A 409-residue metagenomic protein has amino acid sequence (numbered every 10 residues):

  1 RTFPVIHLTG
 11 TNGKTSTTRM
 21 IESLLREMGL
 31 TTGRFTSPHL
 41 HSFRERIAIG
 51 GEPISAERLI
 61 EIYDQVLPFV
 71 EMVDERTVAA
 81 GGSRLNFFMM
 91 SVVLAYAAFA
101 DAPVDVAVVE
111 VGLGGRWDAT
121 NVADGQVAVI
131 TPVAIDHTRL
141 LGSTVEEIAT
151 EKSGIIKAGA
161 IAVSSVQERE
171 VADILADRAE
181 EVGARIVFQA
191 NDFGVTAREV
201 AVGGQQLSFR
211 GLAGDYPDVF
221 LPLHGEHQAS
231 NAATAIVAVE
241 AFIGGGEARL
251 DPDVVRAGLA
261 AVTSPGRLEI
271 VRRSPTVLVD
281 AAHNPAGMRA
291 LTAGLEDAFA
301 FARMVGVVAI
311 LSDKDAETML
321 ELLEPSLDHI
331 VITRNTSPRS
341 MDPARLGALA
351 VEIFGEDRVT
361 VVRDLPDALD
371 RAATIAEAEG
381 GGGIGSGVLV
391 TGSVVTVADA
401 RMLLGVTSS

Functional and structural regions predicted by a protein language model:
R1-E45, V127-V129, V133, E168: Walker A (P-loop) phosphate-binding motif
I21-E22, R116-Q126, R401-L404: Short Gly/Thr/Asp-enriched flexible loops that form oxyanion-binding sites at enzyme active sites
E27-A123, R139-L141, E147, R169: ATP-dependent carboxylate-amine ligase catalytic core
F35-P38, S165-V166, E180-V200, F220-E226 (+6 more regions): Beta-strand->loop->alpha-helix junctions that form or flank phosphate-binding loops in nucleotide-handling enzymes
V73-A80, D101-E110, G125-D218, A232 (+1 more regions): Acidic, Mg2+-coordinating active-site environments of NTP-dependent enzymes
V106-V111, D118-V129, V133-H137, E147 (+1 more regions): Nucleotide phosphate-binding/pyrophosphate-handling subdomain across enzymes that bind or process nucleotide phosphates
E168-R178, G183, V187, G203 (+3 more regions): C-terminal helical cap/extension that packs against the catalytic core of soluble nucleotide-cofactor enzymes
S393: Active-site-proximal loop/hinge segments that shape catalytic or ion-binding/gating pockets
